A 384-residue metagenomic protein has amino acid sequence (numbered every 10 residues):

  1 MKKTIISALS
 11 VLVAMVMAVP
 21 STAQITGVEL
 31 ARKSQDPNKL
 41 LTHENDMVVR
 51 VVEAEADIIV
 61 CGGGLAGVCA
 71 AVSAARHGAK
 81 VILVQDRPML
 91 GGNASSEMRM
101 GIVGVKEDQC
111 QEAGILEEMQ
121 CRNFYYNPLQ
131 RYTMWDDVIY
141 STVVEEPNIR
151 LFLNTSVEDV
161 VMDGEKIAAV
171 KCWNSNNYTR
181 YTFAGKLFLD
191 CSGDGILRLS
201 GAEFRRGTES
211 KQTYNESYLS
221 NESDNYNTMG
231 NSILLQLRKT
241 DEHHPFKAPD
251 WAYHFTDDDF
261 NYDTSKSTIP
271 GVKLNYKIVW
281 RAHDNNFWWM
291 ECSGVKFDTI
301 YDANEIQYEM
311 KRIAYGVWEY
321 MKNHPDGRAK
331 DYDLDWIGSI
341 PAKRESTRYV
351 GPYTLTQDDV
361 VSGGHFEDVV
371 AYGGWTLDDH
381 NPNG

Functional and structural regions predicted by a protein language model:
M1-A8: Positively charged n-region of N-terminal signal peptides that target proteins for export
A8-P20: Bacterial N-terminal signal peptides
G27-N38, M47, E55, S73 (+4 more regions): Conserved N-terminal/central alpha/beta ligand/cofactor-binding core
A31-N38, N176-G384: Flavin (FAD/FMN)-binding glycine-rich loop and adjacent Rossmann-like elements that form
R50-G64: Beta1/beta-strand and adjacent pyrophosphate-binding region of the FAD-binding site in flavoprotein oxidoreductases
G67: N-terminal Rossmann-fold NAD(P) dinucleotide-binding loop
V161-T182: Conserved beta-strand-loop-beta-strand element in the redox core of flavoprotein oxidoreductases
